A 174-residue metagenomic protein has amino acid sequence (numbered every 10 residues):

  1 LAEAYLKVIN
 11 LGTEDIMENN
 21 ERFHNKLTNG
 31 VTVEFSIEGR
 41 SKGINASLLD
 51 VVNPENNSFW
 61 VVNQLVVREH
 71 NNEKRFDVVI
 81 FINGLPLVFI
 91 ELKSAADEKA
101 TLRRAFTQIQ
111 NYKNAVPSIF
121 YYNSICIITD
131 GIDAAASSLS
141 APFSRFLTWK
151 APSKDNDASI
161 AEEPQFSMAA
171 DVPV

Functional and structural regions predicted by a protein language model:
L1-V174: An alpha-helical interface "stripe"
